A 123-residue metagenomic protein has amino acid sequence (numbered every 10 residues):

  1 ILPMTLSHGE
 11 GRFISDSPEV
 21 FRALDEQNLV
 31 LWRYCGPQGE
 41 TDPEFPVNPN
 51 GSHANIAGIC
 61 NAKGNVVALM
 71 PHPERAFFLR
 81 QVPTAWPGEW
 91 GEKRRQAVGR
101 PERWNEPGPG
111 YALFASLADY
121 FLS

Functional and structural regions predicted by a protein language model:
I1-S123: Amide-donor transfer/coupling interface in amidating biosynthetic enzymes
